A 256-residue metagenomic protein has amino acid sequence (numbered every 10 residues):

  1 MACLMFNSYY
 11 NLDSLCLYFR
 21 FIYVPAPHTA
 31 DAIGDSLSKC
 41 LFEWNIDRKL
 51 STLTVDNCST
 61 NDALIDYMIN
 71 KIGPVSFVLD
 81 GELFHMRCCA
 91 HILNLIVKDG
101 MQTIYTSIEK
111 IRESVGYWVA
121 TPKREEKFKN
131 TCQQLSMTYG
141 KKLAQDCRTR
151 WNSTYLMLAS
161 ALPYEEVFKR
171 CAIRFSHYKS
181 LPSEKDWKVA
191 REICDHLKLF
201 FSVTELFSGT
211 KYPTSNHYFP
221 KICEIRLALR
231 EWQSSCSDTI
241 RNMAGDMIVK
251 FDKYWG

Functional and structural regions predicted by a protein language model:
M1-Q133, C147, Y254: Active-site neighborhood segments
Y23, S51, Y139, V167-G256: Extended, C-terminal/distal alpha-helical "rod" segments
D31, L162, R191-C194: Alpha-helix N-cap/helix-start motif at coil-to-helix transitions, marked by capping-box chemistry
A63, K98, A159-A161, E166-R170: Short helix/loop capping segments that flank catalytic or ligand/cofactor-binding pockets
L95, Y117, L156-S160, L199-L206: Short, hydrophobic/amphipathic alpha-helical patches that form generic packing surfaces within helical domains
T138-Q145: Short acidic, Pro/Gly- and aromatic-enriched capping/linker segments at domain boundaries
S153: Conserved, mostly hydrophobic/aromatic
